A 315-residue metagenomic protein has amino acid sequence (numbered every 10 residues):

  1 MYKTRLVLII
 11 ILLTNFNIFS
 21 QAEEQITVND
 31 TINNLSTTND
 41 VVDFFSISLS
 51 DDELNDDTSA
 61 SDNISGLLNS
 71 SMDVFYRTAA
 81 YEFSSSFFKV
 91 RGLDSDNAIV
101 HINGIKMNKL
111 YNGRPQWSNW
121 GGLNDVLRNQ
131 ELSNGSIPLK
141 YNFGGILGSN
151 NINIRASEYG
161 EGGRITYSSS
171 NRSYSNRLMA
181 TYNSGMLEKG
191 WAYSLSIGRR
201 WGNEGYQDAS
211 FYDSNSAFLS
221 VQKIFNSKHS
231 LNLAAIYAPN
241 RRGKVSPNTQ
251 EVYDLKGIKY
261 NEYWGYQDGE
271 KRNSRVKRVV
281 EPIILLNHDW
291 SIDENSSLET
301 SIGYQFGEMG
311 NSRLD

Functional and structural regions predicted by a protein language model:
A22-A60, L67, F87, S95 (+1 more regions): N-terminal periplasmic "start-of-domain" segments of outer-membrane beta-barrel proteins
S65-K106: Extracytoplasmic beta-strand/coil segments of soluble accessory domains associated with Gram-negative outer-membrane
A80-E82, N142-G144, S170-Y174, A209-D213 (+2 more regions): Short sequence motifs at beta-strands and strand-loop junctions characteristic of Gram-negative outer-membrane
I99-H101, N129, G162-R164, A192-S196 (+2 more regions): Residue-level detector of the transmembrane beta-barrel scaffold of outer-membrane proteins
I105-N134, N153-R155, K259: Short acidic/polar hinge/loop motifs at secondary-structure boundaries that mediate gating or recognition
N112, L132-S133, G162-T166, R200-E204 (+2 more regions): Extracytoplasmic loops and strand-loop junctions of Gram-negative outer membrane beta-barrel proteins
S169-W201, Y206-V245, I284-I292: Transmembrane beta-barrel wall of Gram-negative outer-membrane proteins
Q222, S230-D289, G310-D315: Acidic/polar loop-and-plug regions of large Gram-negative outer-membrane beta-barrel proteins
